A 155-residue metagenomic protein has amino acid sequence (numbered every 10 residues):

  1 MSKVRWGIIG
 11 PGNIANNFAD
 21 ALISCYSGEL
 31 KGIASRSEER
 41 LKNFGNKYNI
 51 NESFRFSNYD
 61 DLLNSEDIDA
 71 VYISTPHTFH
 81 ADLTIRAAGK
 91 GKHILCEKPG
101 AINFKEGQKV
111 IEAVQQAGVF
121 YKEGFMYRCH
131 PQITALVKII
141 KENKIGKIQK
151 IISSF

Functional and structural regions predicted by a protein language model:
M1-Y48: N-terminal Rossmann-like dinucleotide-binding module
I9-A19, I33, Y59, L63-V71 (+1 more regions): A broad helix-preferring feature
G10, K98, N143: Conserved G/P- and acidic residue-centered "switch" motifs that form tight phosphate/ATP-binding loops in soluble
I14, G124-Y127, I140-F155: NAD(P)-dependent dehydrogenases' Rossmann-like dinucleotide-binding region
G32, F54, A70, K150: Short, Asp-centered acidic motifs that coordinate Mg2+ and/or phosphate in catalytic or ligand-binding sites
E52-Y59: Conserved SAM-binding strand-loop segment of SAM-dependent methyltransferases
A70, P76-R128: Beta-strand-loop-alpha-helix segment that lines the small-molecule cofactor/substrate pocket of alpha/beta enzymes
I111-F120, T134-Q149: Basic phosphate/pyrophosphate-binding loop/patch that engages nucleotide-derived ligands
